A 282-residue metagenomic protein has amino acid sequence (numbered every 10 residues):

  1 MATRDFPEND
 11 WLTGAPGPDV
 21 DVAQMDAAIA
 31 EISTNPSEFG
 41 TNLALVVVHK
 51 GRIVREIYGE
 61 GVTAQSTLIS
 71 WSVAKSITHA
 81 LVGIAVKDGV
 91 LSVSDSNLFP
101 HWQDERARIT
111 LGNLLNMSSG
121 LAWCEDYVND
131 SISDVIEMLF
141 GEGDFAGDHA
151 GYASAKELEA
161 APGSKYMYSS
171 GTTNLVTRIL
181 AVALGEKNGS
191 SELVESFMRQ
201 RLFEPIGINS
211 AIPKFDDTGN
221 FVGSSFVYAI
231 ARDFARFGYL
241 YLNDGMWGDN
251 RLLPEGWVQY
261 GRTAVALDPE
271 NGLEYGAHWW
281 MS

Functional and structural regions predicted by a protein language model:
M1-T63, V86-L91, N116, G151: N-terminal leader/targeting segments and the immediately adjacent pre-domain N-terminus
D21-A28, A107-L111, H149, T172 (+5 more regions): Stable alpha-helical elements in mature extracytoplasmic
E31, R52-I57, D130-P162, E192-A211: Short, charged, amphipathic alpha-helices and their helix-cap/turn boundaries
G51, L68-S94, L114, V176-L180 (+1 more regions): Active-site SXXK
I69, K87-A122, D126, A155-A161 (+1 more regions): Active-site helix/loop module of the DD-peptidase/beta-lactamase fold, centered on the serine-lysine SxxK catalytic
I69, V73, G141, F145 (+3 more regions): Short, contiguous, pocket-lining structural segments that sit at or immediately flank catalytic/ligand-binding sites
I109-N116, G120-R178, V182-E186, G238-Y241 (+1 more regions): Functionally critical mobile loop/hinge segments
G151-E157, Y166, V182-G189, I208-S282: Penicillin-binding protein/beta-lactamase superfamily catalytic region
